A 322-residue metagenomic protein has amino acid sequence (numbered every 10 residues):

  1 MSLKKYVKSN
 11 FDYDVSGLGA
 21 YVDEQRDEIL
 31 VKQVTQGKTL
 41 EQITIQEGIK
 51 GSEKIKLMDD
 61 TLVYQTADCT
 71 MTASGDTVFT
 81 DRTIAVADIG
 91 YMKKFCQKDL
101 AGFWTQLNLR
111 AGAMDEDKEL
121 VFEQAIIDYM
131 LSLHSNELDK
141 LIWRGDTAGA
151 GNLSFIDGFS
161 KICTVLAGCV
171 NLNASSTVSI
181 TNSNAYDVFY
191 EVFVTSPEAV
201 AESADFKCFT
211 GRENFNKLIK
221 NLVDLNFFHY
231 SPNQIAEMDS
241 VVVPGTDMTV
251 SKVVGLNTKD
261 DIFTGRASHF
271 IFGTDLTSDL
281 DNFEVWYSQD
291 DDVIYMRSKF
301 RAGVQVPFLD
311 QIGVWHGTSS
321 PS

Functional and structural regions predicted by a protein language model:
M1-K54, D157-S183, N216-S322: Sequence/fold signature of self-assembling virion shell proteins
D23-N108: Assembly/oligomerization interface modules of large self-assembling protein complexes
C69, M114-D117, T264: Extended, non-catalytic structural segments that build the interaction scaffolds of large macromolecular assemblies
G90, I127, S203-D205, V293: Extracellular structured ligand-interaction cores
F103-W104, D139, K217-I219: Short helix/loop capping segments that flank catalytic or ligand/cofactor-binding pockets
Q106-E191, S322: Alpha-helical scaffold segments that mediate packing/assembly in large oligomeric complexes
I180-N226: Ordered core of a single globular domain
